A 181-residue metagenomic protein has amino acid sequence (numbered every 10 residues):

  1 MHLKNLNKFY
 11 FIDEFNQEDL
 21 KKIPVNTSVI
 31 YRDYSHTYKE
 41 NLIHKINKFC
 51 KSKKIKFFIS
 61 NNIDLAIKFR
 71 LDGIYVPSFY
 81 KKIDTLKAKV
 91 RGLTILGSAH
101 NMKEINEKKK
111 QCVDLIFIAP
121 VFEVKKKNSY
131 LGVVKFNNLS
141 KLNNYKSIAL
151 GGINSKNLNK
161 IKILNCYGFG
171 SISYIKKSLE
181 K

Functional and structural regions predicted by a protein language model:
M1-H2, K8-F9, L20-K21, K87 (+1 more regions): Short secondary-structure boundary/capping segments
H2-Q17, D33-S35, I95-G97, S147-I148 (+1 more regions): Active-site mouth loops of central-metabolism enzymes
N5-N7, P24-N26, S52-K54, G92 (+2 more regions): A general structural motif
Q17, S28-K89: N-terminal active-site wall of soluble small-molecule enzyme domains
D19-L20, V25, F57-G73, G97-C112 (+3 more regions): Catalytic cores of alpha/beta
K39-H44, K109, S129-Y130, E180-K181: Conserved strand-to-helix beginnings and helix N-cap segments that scaffold or border functional pockets
L42-K56, K81, T85-N101, S129-N154: Alpha-helix-loop-beta-strand connector modules within alpha/beta enzyme cores
I74-L86, L115-Y130, I153-K181: Glycine-rich phosphate-binding active-site loops on the catalytic face of alpha/beta enzymes
